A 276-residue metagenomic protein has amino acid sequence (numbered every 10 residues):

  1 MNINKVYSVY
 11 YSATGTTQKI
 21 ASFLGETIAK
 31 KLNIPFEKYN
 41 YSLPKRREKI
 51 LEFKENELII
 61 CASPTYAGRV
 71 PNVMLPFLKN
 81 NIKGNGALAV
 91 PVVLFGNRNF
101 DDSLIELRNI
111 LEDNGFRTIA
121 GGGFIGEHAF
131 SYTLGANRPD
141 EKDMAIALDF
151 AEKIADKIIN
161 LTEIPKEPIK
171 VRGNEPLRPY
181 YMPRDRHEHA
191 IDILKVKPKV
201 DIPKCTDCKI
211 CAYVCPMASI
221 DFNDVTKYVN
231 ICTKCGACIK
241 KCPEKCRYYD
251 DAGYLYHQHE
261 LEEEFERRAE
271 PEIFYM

Functional and structural regions predicted by a protein language model:
M1-K19, L24-L43, K49-A190, D250-M276: FMN-binding flavodoxin-like domain, especially the glycine-rich phosphate-binding loop
P64, K195-K197, V225-K227, T233 (+1 more regions): Generic detector of bulky aromatic hydrophobic side chains
P176-M217: Acidic, Ser/Thr-rich low-complexity intrinsically disordered segments
V200-D201, T206-T233, A237-L255: Iron-sulfur cluster-binding cysteine motifs and their immediate structural context in ferredoxin-like electron-transfer
